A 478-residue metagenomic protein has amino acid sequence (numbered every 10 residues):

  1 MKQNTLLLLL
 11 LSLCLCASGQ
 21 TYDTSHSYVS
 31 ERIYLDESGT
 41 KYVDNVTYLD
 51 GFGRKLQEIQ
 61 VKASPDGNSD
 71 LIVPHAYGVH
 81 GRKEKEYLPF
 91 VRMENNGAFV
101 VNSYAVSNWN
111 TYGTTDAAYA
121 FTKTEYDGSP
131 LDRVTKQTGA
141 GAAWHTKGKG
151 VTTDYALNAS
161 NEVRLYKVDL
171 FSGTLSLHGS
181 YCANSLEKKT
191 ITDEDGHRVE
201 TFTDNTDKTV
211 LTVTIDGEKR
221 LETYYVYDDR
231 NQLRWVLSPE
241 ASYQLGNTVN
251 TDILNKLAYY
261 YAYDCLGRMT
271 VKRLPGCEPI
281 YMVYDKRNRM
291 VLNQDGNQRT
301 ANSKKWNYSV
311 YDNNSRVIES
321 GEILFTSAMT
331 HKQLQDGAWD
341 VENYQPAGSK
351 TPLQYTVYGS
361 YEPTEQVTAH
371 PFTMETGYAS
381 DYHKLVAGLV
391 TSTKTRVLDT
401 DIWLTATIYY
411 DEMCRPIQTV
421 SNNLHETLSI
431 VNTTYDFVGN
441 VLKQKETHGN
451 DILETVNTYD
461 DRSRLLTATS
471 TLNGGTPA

Functional and structural regions predicted by a protein language model:
M1-D23: Bacterial Sec-dependent N-terminal signal peptides
G19-A478: Beta-strand elements of repeat-based all-beta scaffolds
